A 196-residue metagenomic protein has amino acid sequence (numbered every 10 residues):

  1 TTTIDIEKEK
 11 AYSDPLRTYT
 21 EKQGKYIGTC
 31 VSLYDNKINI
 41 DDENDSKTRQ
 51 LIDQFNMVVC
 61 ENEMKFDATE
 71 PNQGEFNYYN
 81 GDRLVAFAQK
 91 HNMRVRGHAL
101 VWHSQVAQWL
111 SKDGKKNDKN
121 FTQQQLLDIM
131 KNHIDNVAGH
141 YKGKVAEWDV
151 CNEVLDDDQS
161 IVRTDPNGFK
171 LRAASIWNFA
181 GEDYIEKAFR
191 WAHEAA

Functional and structural regions predicted by a protein language model:
I4-M57, E61: Boundary/entry segment of secreted carbohydrate-active catalytic domains
R17, D53-P71, N80-A196: Substrate-binding cleft and catalytic face of glycoside hydrolase catalytic domains, especially the flexible beta-alpha
C30, Q73-Y79: Glycan-recognition patch characteristic of GH18 chitinases/ENGases and related GlcNAc/peptidoglycan-binding proteins
